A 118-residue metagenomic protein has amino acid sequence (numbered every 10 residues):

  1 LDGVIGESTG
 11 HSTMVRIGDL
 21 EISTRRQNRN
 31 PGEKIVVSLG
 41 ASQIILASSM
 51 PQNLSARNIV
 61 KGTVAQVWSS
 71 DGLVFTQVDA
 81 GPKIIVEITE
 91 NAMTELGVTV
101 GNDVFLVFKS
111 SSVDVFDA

Functional and structural regions predicted by a protein language model:
V4-I5, V64: Conserved hydrophobic positions within beta-strands
E7-T13, V67-L73: Short, conserved beta-turn/loop elements at beta-strand boundaries and strand-helix junctions
T13-I17, V74-D79: SH3/SH3-like beta-barrel fold
D19-W68, F75, E87-A118: Glycine/charge-rich catalytic "coupling/switch" loops of P-loop NTPases
E33, A80-P82: Short glycine/proline-enriched coil/turn segments at helix->beta-strand junctions
